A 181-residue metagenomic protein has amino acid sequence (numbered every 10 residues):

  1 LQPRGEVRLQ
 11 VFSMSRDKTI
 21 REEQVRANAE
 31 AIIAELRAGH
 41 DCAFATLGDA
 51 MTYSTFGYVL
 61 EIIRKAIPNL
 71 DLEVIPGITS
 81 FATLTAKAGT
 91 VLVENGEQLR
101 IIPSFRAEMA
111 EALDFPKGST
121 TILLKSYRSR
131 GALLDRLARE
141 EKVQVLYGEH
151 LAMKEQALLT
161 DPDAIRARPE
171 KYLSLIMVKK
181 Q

Functional and structural regions predicted by a protein language model:
L1-Q2, V59-I62, G89-T90, D135-K142 (+1 more regions): Short, solvent-exposed amphipathic alpha-helical segments in soluble enzyme and RNA/protein-processing domains
P3-A38: Glycine/small-residue-rich loop that forms an oxyanion/phosphate-binding "nest" at active or ligand-binding sites
L9, F44-T46, L72-G77, E94 (+2 more regions): General beta-strand structural signal in soluble alpha/beta enzymes
M14-S15, L47-M51, Y58, S126-R128 (+1 more regions): Short glycine-rich anion-binding loops that position phosphate/pyrophosphate groups of nucleotides and phosphorylated
A27-E35, V91-P103, I165-L175: A polyampholytic, Gly/Pro-enriched intrinsically disordered region
E35-G57: Conserved Motif II region of HX4D acyltransferases
R37, C42, D114-Q181: A contiguous loop/helix-start segment that scaffolds small-molecule binding in enzyme catalytic cores
M51-F115, A167: Class I SAM-dependent methyltransferase SAM-binding "motif I" and its flanking Rossmann-like core
